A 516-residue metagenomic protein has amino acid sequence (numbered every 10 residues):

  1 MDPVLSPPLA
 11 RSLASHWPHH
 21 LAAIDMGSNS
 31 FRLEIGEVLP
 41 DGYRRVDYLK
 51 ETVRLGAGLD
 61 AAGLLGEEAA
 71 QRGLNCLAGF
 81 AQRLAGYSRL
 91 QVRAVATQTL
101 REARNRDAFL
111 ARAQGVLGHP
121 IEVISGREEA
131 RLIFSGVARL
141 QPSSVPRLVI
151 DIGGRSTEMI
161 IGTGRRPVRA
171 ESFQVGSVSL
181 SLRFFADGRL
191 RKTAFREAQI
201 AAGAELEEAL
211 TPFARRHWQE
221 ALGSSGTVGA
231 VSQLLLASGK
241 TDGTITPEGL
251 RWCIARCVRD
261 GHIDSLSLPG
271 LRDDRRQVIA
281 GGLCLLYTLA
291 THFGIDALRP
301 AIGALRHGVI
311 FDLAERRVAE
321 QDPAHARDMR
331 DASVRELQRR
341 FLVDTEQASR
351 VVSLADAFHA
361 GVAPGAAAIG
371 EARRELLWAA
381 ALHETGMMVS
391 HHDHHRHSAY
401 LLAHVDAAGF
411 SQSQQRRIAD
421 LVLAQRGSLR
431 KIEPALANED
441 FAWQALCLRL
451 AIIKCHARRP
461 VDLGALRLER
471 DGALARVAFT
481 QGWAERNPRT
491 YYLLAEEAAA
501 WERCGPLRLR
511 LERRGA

Functional and structural regions predicted by a protein language model:
M1-K50: Early-domain small/polar-rich strand-loop-helix modules and first-structured segments of the mature chain
V4-L5, H16-L21, I35-V38, R54 (+5 more regions): Helical "lid/coupling" subdomains associated with nucleotide-phosphate turnover
G27, G115, E502: Anion (oxyanion) recognition and catalysis
Q91-A94: Conserved beta-strand/loop subsegment of P-loop NTPase cores
R155-S156: Active-site-adjacent helix-turn-beta-strand microarchitecture at beta-sheet edges that either contains or buttresses
D296, C504-A516: A short amphipathic beta-strand at an alpha->beta junction
N487-L509: Short, non-transmembrane amphipathic alpha-helical segments
